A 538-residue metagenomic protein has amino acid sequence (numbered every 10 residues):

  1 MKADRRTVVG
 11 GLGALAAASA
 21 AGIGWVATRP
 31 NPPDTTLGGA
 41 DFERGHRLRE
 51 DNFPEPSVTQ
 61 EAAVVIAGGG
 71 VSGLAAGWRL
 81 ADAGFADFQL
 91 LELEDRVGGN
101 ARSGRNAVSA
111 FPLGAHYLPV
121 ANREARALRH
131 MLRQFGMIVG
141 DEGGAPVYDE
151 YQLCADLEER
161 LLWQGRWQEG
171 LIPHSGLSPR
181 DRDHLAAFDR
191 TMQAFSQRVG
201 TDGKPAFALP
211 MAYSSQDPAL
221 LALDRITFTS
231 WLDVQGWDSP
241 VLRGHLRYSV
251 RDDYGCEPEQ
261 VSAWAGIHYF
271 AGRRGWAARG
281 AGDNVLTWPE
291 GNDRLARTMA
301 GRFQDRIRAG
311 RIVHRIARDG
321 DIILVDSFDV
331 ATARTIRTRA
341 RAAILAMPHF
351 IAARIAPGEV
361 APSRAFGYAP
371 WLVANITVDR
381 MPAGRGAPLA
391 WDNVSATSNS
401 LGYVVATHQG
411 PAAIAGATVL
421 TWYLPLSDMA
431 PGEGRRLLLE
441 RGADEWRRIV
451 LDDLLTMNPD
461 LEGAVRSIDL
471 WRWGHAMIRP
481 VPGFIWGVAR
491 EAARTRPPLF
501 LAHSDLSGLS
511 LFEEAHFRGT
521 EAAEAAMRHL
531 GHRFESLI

Functional and structural regions predicted by a protein language model:
M1-A63, D82: Extreme N-terminal leader/targeting segments of oxidoreductases
W25-F53, Q164, G170-I172, G176 (+1 more regions): Conserved flavin/dinucleotide-binding core of flavoenzymes
G68-G70: Glycine-rich Rossmann-fold phosphate-binding loop(s) that bind the pyrophosphate of adenine dinucleotide cofactors
G73: N-terminal Rossmann-fold NAD(P) dinucleotide-binding loop
A81-G104: Glycine-rich FAD pyrophosphate-binding loop
V108-F195: Dinucleotide-binding Rossmann-like beta1-alpha1 core, especially the glycine-rich loop that anchors the ADP
G200-R315, I322: Active-site/ligand-binding neighborhood in enzyme catalytic cores
D305, A309-L420, M457: Mid-domain catalytic core of redox enzymes that form a hydrophobic substrate pocket/lid adjacent to a catalytic redox
